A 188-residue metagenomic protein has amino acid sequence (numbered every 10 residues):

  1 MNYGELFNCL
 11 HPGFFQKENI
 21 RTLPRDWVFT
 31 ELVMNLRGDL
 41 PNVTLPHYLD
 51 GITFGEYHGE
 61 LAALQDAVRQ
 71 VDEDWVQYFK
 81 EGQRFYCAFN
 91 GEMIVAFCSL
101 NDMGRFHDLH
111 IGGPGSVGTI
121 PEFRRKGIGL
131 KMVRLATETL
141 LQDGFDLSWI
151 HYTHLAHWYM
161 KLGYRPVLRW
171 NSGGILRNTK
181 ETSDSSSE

Functional and structural regions predicted by a protein language model:
M1-L49: Acyl-donor-binding surface of acyltransferase catalytic domains
M1-N8, L140-H154: Conserved GNAT acetyl-CoA-binding A-motif
F15, Y159-M160, Y164: Conserved active-site tyrosine of GNAT-family acetyltransferases
G38-D74, T182-E188: Short amphipathic alpha-helix that is part of the acyltransferase structural core
G59, A67-P121: A conserved beta-strand-loop-helix scaffold within acyl/acetyltransferase catalytic domains
H107, G129, V133, H154 (+2 more regions): Short glycine/proline-centered loop/turn elements that form peptide/ligand docking sites
T119, R125-E138, K161: Conserved acetyl-CoA-binding loop-helix of GNAT-fold acetyltransferases
P166-R169: A secondary-structure capping/hinge motif
